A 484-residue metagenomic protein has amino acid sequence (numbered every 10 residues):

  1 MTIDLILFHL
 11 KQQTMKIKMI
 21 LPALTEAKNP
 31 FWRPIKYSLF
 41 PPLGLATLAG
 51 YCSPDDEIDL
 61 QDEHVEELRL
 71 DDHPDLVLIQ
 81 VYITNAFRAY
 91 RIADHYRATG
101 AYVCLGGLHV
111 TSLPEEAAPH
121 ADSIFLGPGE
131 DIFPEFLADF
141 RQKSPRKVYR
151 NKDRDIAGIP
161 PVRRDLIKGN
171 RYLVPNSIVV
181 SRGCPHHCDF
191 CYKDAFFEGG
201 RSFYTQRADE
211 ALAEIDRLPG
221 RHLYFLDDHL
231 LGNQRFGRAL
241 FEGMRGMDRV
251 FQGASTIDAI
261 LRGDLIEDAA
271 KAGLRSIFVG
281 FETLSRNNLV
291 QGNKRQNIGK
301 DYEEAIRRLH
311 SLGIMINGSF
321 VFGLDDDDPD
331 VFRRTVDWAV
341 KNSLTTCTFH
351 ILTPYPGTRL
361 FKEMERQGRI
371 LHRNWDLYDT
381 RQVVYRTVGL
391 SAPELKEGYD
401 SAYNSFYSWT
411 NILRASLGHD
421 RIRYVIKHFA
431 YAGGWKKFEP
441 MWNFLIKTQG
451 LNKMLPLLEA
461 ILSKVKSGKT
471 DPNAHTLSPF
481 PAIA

Functional and structural regions predicted by a protein language model:
T2-P22, E26, P54-L60, H120 (+5 more regions): Radical SAM enzyme core and accessory elements
F8-H9, M15-L218: Acidic, low-complexity intrinsically disordered segments
P22, E63, L108, D228 (+2 more regions): Cofactor-binding loop segments of dinucleotide-utilizing enzymes, especially the Rossmann-like FAD- and NAD(P)+-binding
P22-N29, E115-E116, R235, N287-G292 (+3 more regions): Flexible glycine/acidic-rich beta-alpha junction loops that bind and position SAM and/or redox cofactors in anaerobic
Y51, D55, H95, T99 (+10 more regions): Alpha-helical structural signal in soluble globular domains
P74-I83, F236-M244, D248, D328-L344 (+1 more regions): Short, electropositive alpha-helical surface patch
E116-E135, D268-I277, R334-F349: Structural recognition of alpha->loop->beta junctions
P160-N317, L324, D330, D337: Radical SAM [4Fe-4S] cluster-binding motif and immediate context
